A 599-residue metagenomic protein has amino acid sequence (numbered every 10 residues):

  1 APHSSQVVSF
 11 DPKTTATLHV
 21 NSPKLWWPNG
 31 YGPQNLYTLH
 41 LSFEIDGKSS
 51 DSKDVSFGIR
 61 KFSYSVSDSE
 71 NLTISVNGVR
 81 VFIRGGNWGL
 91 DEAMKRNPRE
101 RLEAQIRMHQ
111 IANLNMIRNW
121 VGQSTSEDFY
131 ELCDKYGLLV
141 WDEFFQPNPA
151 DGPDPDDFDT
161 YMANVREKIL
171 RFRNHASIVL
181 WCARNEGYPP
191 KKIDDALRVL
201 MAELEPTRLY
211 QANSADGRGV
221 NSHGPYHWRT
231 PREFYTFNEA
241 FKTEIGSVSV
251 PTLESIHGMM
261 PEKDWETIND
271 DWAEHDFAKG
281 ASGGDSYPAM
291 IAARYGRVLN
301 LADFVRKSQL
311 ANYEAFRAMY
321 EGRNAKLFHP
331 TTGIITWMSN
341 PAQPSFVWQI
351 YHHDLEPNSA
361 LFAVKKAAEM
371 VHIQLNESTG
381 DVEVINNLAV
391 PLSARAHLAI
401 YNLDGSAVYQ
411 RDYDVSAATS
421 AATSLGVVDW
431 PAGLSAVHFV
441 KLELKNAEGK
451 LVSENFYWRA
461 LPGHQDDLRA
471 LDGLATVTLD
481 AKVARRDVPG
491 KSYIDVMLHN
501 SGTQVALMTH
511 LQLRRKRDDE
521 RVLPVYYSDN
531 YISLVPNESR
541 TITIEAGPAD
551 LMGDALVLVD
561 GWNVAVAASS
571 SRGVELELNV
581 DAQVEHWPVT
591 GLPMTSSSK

Functional and structural regions predicted by a protein language model:
A1-M116, L327, T331, E356 (+1 more regions): Secreted/periplasmic carbohydrate-active enzymes, especially glycoside hydrolases
S42-E44, D128, L132-Y136, R171 (+5 more regions): Alpha-helical structural signal in soluble globular domains
K48-P149, D157-L180, A278-R306, L310 (+1 more regions): Active-site-adjacent substrate/metal-binding segments within catalytic domains of carbohydrate-active enzymes
D51, R166-D270: Active-site region of glycoside hydrolase catalytic domains
S65, L90-D91, S124-S126, N148-A150 (+9 more regions): Flexible loop/turn segments at secondary-structure boundaries
F82-G85, M116-N119, L139-D142, V179-A183 (+4 more regions): Structural recognition of the beta-strand scaffold that forms the well-ordered cores of secreted hydrolase catalytic
P149-P155, C182-A183, R411-D412, G426: Short beta-alpha connecting loops at secondary-structure transitions that line or flank enzyme active sites
W181, E233-A399, V408-Q410: Substrate-binding clefts and catalytic carboxylate motifs of secreted carbohydrate-active enzymes
